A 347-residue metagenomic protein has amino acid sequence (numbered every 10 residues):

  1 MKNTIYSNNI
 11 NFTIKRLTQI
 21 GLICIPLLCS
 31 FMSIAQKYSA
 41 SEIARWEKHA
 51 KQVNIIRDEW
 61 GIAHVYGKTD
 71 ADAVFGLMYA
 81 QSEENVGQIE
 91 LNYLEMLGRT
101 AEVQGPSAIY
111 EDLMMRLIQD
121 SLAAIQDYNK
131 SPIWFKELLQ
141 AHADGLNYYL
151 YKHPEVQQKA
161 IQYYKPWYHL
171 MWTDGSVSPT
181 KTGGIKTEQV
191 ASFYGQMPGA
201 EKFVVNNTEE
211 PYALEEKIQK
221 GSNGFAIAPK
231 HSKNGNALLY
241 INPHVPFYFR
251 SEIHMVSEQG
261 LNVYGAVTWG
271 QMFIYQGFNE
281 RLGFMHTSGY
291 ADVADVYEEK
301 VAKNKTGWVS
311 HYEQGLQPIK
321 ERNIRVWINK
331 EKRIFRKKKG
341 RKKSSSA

Functional and structural regions predicted by a protein language model:
M1-K37: Bacterial Sec-dependent N-terminal signal peptides
M1-N3, Y151-K152, G224-K230, W327-I334: Short regulatory "switch" loops immediately downstream of catalytic or recognition motifs within protein catalytic
S7, N11, P26, I34 (+5 more regions): Compositionally biased, intrinsically disordered low-complexity regions
K37-R250, E258-G260, G265-Y275, A291 (+1 more regions): Substrate-recognition/specificity elements adjacent to catalytic centers across diverse enzyme folds
I253: Catalytic core of carbohydrate-active enzymes
T268-K338: Compact, glycine/acidic-enriched structural inserts
K339-A347: Acidic, proline/serine/threonine- and glycine-rich low-complexity intrinsically disordered segments
